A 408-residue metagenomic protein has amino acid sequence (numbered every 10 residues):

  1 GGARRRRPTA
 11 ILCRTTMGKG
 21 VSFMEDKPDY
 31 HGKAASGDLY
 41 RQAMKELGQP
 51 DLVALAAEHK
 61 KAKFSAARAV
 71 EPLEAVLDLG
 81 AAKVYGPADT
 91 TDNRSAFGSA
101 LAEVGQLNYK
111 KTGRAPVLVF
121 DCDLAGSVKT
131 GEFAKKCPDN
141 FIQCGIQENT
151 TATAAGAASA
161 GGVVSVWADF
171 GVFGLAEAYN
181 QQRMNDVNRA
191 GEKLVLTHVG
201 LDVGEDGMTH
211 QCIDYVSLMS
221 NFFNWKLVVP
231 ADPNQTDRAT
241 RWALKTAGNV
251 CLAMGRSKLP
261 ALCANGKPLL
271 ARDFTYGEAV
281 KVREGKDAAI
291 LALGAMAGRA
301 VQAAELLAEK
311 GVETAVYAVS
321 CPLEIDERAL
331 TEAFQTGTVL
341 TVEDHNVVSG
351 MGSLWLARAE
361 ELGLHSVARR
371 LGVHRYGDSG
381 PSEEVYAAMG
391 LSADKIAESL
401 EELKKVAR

Functional and structural regions predicted by a protein language model:
G1-D51, G126-T130, K135, V203 (+1 more regions): Thiamine diphosphate
R41-Q42, L52-A253, K258-L259, A393 (+1 more regions): Thiamine diphosphate
